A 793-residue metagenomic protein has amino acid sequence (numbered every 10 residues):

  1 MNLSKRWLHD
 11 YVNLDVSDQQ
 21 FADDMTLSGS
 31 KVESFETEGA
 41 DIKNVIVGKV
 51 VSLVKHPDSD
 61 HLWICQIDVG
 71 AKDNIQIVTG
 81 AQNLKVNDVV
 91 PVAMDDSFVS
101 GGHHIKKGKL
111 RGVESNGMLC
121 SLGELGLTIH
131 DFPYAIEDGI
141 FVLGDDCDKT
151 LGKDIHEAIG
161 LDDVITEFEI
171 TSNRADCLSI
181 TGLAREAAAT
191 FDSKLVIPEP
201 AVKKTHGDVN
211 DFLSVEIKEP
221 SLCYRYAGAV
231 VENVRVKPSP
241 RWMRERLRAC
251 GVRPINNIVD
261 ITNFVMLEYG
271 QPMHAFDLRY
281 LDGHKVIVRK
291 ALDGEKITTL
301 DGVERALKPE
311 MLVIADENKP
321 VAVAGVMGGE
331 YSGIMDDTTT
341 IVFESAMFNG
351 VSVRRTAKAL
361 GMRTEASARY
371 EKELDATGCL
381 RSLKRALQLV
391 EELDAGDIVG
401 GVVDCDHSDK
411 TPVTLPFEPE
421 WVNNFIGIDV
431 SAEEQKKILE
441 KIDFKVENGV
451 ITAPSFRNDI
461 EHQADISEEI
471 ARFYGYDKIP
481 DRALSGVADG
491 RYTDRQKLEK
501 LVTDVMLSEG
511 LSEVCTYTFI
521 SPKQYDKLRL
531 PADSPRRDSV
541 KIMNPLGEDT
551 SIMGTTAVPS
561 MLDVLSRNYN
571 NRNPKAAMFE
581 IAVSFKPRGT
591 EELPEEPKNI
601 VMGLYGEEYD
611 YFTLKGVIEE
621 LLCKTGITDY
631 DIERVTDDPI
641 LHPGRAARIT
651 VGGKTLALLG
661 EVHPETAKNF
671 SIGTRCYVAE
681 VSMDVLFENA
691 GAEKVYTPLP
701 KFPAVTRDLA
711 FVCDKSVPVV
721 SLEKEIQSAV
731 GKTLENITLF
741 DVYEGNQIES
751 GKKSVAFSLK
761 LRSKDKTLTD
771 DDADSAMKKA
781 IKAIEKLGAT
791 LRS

Functional and structural regions predicted by a protein language model:
M1-G207, V342, G361, E365 (+4 more regions): Phosphate-backbone binding interfaces of nucleic-acid-interacting proteins
N2, Q19, K441-D443, R588-V601 (+1 more regions): A carboxyl-terminal module marker
S4-K5, D23, W63, L195-E295 (+1 more regions): Glycine/proline-enriched, intrinsically flexible loops and inter-domain linkers
A40-K43, K203-T205, V487-T493, T516-P535 (+2 more regions): Beta-rich nucleic-acid/ligand-interaction surfaces
V47-Q76, N256, T262-Y331: Conserved mixed alpha/beta core segments that line enzyme active sites in large multi-domain catalysts
E114-D131, A135-F141, V164, I314-K410 (+5 more regions): Mobile "lid/hinge" segments at catalytic clefts and subdomain interfaces of large enzymes
G182, L415-P574, R707, K760-R762 (+1 more regions): Extended, well-folded interaction surfaces typified by the phenylalanyl-tRNA synthetase beta subunit core
A187, F191-I217, D394-V422, I428-D429 (+1 more regions): Terminal amphipathic helices with adjacent charged low-complexity linkers/tails
